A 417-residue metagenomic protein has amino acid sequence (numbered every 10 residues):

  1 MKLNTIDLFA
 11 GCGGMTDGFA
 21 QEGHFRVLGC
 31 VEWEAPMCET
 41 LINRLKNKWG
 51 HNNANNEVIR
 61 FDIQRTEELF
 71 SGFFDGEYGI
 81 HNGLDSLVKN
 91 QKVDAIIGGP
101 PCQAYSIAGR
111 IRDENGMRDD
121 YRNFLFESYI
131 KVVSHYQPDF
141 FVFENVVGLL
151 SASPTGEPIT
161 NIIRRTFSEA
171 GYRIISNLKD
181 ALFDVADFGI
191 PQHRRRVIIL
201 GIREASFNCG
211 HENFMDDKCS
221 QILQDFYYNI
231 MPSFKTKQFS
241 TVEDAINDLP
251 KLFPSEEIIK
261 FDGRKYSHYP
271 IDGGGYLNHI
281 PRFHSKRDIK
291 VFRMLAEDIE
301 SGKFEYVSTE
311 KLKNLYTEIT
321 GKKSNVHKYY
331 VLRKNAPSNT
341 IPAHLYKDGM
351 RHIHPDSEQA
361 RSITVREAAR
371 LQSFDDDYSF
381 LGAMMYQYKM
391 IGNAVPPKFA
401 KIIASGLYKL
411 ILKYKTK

Functional and structural regions predicted by a protein language model:
K2-Q137, V147-T160: Core alpha/beta nucleotide-donor-binding catalytic domains of modification enzymes
G13, A35, E39, E68 (+9 more regions): A structural signal for well-ordered alpha-helical segments within the folded catalytic domains of diverse enzymes
G23, L45, P100, A104 (+6 more regions): A generic secondary-structure signal for well-formed alpha-helical elements
Y78-G79, D180-F183, K322-S324: Short gly/ser/thr-rich secondary-structure transition/capping motifs
G83-N90, Y105-Y316: Class I S-adenosyl-L-methionine
G99, L200, I341-P342: Short beta-strand segments
Q103, S206-N208, Y346-R351: Short, acidic Gly/Pro/Ser/Thr-rich loop/turn segments
K260-K417: C-terminal target-recognition/interaction regions appended to catalytic cores
